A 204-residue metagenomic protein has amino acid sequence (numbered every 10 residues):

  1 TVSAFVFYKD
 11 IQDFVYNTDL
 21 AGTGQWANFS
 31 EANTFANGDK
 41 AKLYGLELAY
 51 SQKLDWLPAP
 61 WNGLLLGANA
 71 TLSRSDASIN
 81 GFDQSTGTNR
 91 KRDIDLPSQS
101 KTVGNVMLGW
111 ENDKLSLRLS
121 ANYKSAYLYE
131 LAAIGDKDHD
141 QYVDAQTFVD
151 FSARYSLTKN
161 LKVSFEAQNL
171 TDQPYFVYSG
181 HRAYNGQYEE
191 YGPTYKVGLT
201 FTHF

Functional and structural regions predicted by a protein language model:
T1-S3: Outer-membrane beta-barrel domain signature, strongest for Gram-negative TonB-dependent receptors and also present
F5, D136-V143, V149-R154, L161: Short, glycine/charged-rich beta-strand-loop motifs at protein surfaces that mediate ligand recognition and catalysis
V6-D10, F29-L131: Gram-negative outer-membrane beta-barrel transporters
Q12, N17, L64, N122-A133 (+1 more regions): C-terminal beta-signal and adjacent terminal beta-strands/loops of Gram-negative outer-membrane beta-barrel proteins
F14, T34-N37, G104-N105, V149 (+2 more regions): Residue-level marker for the onset of beta-strands and adjacent loop->beta junctions in well-ordered domains
Y16, L20, A41-L43, K101 (+1 more regions): Short capping/connector residues at structural and topological boundaries
T18-E31, I79-K91, K124-S125, I134-D140 (+1 more regions): Flexible, surface-exposed loop regions and adjacent strand-edge segments of Gram-negative outer-membrane beta-barrel
G38-K42, L96, Q141, A145 (+2 more regions): Residue-level "hotspot" positions that anchor or transmit function at local structural transition points
